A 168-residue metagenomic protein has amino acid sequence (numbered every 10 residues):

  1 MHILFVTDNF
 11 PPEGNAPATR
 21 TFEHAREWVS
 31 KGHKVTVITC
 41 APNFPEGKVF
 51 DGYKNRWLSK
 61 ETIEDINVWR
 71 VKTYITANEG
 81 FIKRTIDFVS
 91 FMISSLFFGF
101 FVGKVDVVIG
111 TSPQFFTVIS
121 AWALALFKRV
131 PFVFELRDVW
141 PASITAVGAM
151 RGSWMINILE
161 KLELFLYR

Functional and structural regions predicted by a protein language model:
M1, G103, R168: Structured loop/turn residues at beta-strand edges in well-structured enzyme cores
M1-E64: N-terminal subdomain of nucleotide-sugar transferases
D8, T73-K83, F127-K161: Acceptor-binding helix/loop patch of EC 2.4 sugar-transfer enzymes, predominantly nucleotide-sugar-dependent
P12, F44-E46, A77, T117 (+1 more regions): Flexible, glycine-rich phosphate/dinucleotide-binding loops and adjacent beta-alpha linkers at cofactor/substrate
P17-A18, I82, V118-I119: Conserved strand-to-helix beginnings and helix N-cap segments that scaffold or border functional pockets
V37-G99: A conserved catalytic-core segment of Leloir-type glycosyltransferases
N67-R70, F97-T117, V130-R137: Short N-terminal targeting/anchoring amphipathic segment
L96, F100, F116-I119, A123-F127 (+1 more regions): Membrane-proximal helix-turn-helix segments that form the acceptor-binding/catalytic region of lipid-linked
